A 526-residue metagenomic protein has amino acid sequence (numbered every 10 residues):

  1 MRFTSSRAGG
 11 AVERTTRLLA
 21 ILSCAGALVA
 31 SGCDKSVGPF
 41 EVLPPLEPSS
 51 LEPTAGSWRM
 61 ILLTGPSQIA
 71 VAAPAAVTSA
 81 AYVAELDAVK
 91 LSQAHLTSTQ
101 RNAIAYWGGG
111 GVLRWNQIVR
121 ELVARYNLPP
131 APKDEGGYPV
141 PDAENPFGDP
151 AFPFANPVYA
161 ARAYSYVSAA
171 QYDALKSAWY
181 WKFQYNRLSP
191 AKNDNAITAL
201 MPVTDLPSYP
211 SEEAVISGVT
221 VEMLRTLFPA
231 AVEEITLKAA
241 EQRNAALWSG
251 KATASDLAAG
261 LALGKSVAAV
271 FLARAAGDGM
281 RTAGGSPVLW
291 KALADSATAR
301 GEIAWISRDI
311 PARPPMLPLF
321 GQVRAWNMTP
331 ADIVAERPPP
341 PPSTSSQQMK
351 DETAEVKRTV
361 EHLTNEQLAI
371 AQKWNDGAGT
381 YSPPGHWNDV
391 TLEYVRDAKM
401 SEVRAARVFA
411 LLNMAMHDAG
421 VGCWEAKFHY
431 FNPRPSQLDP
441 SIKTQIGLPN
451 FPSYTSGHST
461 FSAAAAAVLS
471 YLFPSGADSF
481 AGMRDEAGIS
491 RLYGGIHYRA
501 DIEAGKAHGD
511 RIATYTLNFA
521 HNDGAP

Functional and structural regions predicted by a protein language model:
M1-R14: N-terminal secretory signal peptides that target proteins for export/translocation
T16-I21: Sec-dependent signal peptide recognition, specifically the positively charged N-region followed immediately by
V29-G32: C-terminal motif of bacterial Sec signal peptides marking the signal peptidase cleavage site
D34-P526: Acidic/polar surface patches and capping/hinge elements
